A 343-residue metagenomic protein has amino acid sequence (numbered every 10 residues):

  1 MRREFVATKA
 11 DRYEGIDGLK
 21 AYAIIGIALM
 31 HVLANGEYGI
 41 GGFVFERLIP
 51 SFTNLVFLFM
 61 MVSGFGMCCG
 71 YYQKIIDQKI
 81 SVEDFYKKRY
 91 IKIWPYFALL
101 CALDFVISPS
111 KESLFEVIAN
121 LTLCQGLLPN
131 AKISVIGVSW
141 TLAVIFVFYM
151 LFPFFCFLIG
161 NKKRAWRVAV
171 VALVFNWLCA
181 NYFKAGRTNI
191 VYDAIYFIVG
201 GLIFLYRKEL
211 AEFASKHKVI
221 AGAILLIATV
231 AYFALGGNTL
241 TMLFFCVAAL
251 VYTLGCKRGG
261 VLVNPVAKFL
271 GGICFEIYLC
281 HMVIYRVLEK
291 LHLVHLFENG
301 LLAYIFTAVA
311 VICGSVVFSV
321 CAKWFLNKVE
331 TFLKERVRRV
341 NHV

Functional and structural regions predicted by a protein language model:
M1-L178, I273-C274, H295-V343: Membrane-cytosol interface segments of multi-pass membrane proteins, especially ER/Golgi lipid-handling enzymes
F59, I76-D77, P129-N130, C179-G186 (+2 more regions): Juxtamembrane membrane-interface segments at transmembrane alpha-helix termini
V106, L226-K328: Alpha-helical transmembrane segments of multi-pass integral membrane proteins
S110-E112, A131-I136, C179-N189, V230-T239: Membrane-interface helix caps and helix-loop-helix hairpins in membrane proteins
S113-E116, R164-V168, G186-D193, L235-F245: Short, aromatic-rich membrane-interface segments at the entry and exit of alpha-helical transmembrane domains
S134-T141, N189, E212-S215, G259-F269: A cytosolic-side transmembrane-helix exit/cap motif
N161-V168, E212-G222, G237, P265 (+1 more regions): Membrane-interfacial entry segments at the cytosolic side of transmembrane helices
W166-V170, D193-L205, A221-L225, A248-A249 (+1 more regions): Hydrophobic transmembrane helix bundles of membrane-integrated enzymes that assemble and modify cell-envelope
